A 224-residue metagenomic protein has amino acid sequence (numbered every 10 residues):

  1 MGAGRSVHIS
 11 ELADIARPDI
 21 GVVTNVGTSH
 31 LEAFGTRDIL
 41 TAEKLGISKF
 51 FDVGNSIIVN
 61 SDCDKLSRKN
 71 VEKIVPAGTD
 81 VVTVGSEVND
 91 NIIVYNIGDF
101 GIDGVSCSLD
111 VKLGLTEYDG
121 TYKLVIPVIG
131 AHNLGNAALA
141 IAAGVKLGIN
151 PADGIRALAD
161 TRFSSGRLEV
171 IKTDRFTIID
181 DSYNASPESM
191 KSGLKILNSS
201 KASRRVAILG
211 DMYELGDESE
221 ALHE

Functional and structural regions predicted by a protein language model:
M1, T24, V59, I179-D180 (+1 more regions): Active-site flanking residues adjacent to catalytic metal/cofactor-binding acidic residues
M1-I9, I178-N184: Switch II (G3) loop of P-loop NTPases
G4, S29-E32, A131-H132, A185 (+1 more regions): Glycine-/small-residue-rich active-site loops that bind phosphorylated ligands and cofactors
S6, T41-L45, E224: Structural motif corresponding to alpha-helix initiation and N-cap regions
I9, F34-R37, A137-A138, M190-K191 (+1 more regions): Conserved strand-to-helix beginnings and helix N-cap segments that scaffold or border functional pockets
D19-T177, A202-S203: Acidic, Mg2+-coordinating active-site environments of NTP-dependent enzymes
F163-G166, S182-E224: Active-site beta-alpha connecting loops in nucleotide-dependent enzymes
